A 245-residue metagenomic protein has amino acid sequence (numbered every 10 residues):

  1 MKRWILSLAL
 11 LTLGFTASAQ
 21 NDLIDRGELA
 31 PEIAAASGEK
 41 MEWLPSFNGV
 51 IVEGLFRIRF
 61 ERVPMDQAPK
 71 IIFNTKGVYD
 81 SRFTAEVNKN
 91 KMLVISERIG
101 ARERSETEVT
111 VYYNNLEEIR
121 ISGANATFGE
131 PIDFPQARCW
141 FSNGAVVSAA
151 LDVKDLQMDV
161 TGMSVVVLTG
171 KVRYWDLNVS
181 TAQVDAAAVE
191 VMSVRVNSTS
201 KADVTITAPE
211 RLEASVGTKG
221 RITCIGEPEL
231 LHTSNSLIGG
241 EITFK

Functional and structural regions predicted by a protein language model:
M1-K245: Intrinsically disordered, low-complexity terminal regions
